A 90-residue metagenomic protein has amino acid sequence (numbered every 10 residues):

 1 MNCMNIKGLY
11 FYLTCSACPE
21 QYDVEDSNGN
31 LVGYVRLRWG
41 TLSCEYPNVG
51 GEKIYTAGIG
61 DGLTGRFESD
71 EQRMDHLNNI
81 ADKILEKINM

Functional and structural regions predicted by a protein language model:
M1-M90: Cysteine-centric segments in proteins
